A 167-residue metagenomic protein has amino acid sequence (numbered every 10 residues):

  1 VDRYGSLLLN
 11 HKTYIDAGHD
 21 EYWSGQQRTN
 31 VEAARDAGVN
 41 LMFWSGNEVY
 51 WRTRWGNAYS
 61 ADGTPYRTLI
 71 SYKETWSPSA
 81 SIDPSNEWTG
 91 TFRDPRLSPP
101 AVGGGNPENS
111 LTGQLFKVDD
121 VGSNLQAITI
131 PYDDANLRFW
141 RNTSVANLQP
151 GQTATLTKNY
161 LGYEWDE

Functional and structural regions predicted by a protein language model:
V1-N57: Helical hinge/lid and interdomain linker segments adjacent to catalytic or ligand-binding clefts that mediate domain
Y59-D62: Short, hinge-like loop/turn segments at secondary-structure boundaries
P65-E167: Glycine-rich, aromatic-lined ligand/substrate-binding cores of catalytic and carbohydrate-binding domains
